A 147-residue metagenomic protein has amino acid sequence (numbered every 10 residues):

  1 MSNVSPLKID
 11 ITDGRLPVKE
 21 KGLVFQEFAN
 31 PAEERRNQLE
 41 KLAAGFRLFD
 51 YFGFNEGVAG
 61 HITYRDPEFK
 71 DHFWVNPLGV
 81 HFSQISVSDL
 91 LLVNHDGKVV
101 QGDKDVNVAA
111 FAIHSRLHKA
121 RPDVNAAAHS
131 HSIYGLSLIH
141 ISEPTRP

Functional and structural regions predicted by a protein language model:
S2-A126: Long, non-catalytic terminal segments
Y64, H129-I133, H140: Histidine-centered divalent metal-coordination motifs
V80, S132-G135: Short acidic/polar capping segments at secondary-structure boundaries
R116, L136-S137: Non-catalytic alpha-helical scaffold/packing segments enriched in small hydrophobic residues
S137-P147: Residue-level detector of conserved catalytic or cofactor/ligand-binding positions in enzyme active sites
